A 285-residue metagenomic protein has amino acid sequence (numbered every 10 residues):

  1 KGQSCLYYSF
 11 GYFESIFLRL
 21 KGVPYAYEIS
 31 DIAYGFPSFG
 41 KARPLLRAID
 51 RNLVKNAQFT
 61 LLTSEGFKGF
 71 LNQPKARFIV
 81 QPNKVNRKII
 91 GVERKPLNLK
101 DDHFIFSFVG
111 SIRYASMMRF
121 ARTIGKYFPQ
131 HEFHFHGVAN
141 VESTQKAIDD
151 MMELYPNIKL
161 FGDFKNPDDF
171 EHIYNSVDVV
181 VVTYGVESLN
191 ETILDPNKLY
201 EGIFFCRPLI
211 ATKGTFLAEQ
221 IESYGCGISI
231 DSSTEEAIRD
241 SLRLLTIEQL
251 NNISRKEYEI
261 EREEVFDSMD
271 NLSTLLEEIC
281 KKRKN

Functional and structural regions predicted by a protein language model:
K1-E14, P24-A26: Short N-terminal targeting/anchoring amphipathic segment
I16-L20, Y27, A33, K41-L62: Membrane-proximal helix-turn-helix segments that form the acceptor-binding/catalytic region of lipid-linked
Y34, R51-V92, S111-Y114: Donor nucleotide-sugar binding/catalytic pocket of nucleotide-sugar-dependent glycosyltransferases
L61, L97-S116, F120-G125, F133-G137: Conserved donor-binding/catalytic core segment of Leloir-type glycosyltransferases
A115-S116, N166-I173, V180-E201, A211-E219: Nucleotide-sugar-dependent
G137, Q145-S176: Nucleotide-activated donor-binding/catalytic signature segment of Leloir-type glycosyltransferases, i.e., the conserved
A218-S241: Change "using UDP/GDP/dTDP sugars" to "using nucleotide sugars
S232-R239, I247-K281: A charged, aromatic-enriched C-terminal amphipathic alpha-helix characteristic of glycosyltransferases across folds
